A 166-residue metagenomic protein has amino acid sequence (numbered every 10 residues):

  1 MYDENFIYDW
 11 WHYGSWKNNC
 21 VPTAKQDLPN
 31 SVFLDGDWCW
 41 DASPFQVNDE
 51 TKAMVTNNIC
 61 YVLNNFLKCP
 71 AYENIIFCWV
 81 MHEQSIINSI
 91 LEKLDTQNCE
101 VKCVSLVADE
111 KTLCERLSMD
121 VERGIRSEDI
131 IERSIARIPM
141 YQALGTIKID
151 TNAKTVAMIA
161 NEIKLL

Functional and structural regions predicted by a protein language model:
Y2-F6, A71-E73: Pre-Walker A (Motif I) flank of P-loop NTPase domains
D9: Hydrophobic anchor at the beta1->P-loop junction of P-loop NTPases
Y13-G14: Walker A (P-loop) phosphate-binding loop of P-loop NTPases
N18-N64: Conserved substrate/cofactor phosphate-moiety recognition/catalytic segment in nucleotide-dependent phosphotransferases
M54-Q97: Glycine-rich phosphate-binding loop used to anchor ATP phosphates in small-molecule kinases, encompassing both
Y72, Q97-K102, A143-T146: Short glycine-/polar-rich loops that comprise or flank the Walker A/P-loop and associated switch/sensor motifs
Q97-L117: Conserved phosphate-donor/acceptor-positioning beta-strand/loop module used by diverse small-molecule
M119-E162: Small-molecule kinase domains that catalyze NTP-dependent phosphoryl transfer to phosphate-bearing small molecules
